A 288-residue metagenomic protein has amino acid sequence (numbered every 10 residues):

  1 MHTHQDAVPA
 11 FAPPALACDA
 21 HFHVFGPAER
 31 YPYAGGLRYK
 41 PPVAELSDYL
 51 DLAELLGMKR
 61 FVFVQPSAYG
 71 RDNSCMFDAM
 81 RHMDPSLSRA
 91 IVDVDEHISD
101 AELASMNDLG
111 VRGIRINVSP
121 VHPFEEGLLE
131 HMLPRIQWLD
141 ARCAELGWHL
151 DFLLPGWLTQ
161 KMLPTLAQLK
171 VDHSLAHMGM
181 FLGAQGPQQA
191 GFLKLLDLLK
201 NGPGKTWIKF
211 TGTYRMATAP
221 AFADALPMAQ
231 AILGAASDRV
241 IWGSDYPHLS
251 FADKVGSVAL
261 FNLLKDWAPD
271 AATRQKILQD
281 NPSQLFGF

Functional and structural regions predicted by a protein language model:
M1-L16, P42-R60, S237-I241, A252-F288: Mid-to-C-terminal alpha-helical segments outside catalytic/metal-binding sites
Q5, G70-W157, K209-M216: Active-site gating/metal-coordination segments in enzymes
C18-F22, F61-V64, S88-V92, I114-I116 (+4 more regions): Hydrophobic faces of well-ordered beta-strands that scaffold small-molecule active sites in alpha/beta enzyme cores
H21, A53, M76, M106 (+6 more regions): Conserved, mostly hydrophobic/aromatic
P27-P41, P123, A184: Acidic/histidine-rich helix-loop elements that form or flank divalent-metal/phosphate-binding sites at the catalytic
G35-A68, L87-D93, V111-S119, W148-L150: Divalent metal-dependent hydrolysis catalytic cores, especially in the metallo-beta-lactamase
V43-L52, H97-M106, P134, G191-F192: Short, acidic/polar
L128-W242: Catalytic pocket-lining loop regions of alpha/beta-barrel enzymes, especially the amidohydrolase/enolase/GH5 lineages
